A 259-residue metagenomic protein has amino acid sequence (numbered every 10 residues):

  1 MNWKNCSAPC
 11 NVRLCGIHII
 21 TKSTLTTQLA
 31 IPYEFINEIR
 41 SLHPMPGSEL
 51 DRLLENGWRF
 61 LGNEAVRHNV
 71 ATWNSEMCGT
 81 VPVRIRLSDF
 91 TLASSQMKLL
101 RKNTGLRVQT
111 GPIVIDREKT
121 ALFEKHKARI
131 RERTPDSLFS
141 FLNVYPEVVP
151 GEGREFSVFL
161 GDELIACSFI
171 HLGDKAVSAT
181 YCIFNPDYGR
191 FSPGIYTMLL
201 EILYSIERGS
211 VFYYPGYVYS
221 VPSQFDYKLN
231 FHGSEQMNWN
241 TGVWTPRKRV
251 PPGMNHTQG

Functional and structural regions predicted by a protein language model:
M1-K4, G259: Short, Lys/Arg-enriched, disordered terminal segments
W3-N11, G16, T21-I31, N37-R107 (+1 more regions): Acyl-donor-binding surface of acyltransferase catalytic domains
N5, L14, T24-E55, S140-N143 (+2 more regions): Acyl-donor binding region in acyl/amide transferases
C6, E64-T72, S88-R190: A conserved beta-strand-loop-helix scaffold within acyl/acetyltransferase catalytic domains
R67-H68, T80-S88, F212-G259: Active-site/acyl-donor-binding loops of N-acyltransferases
K102-T104, K127-I130, D187-G189, T197-L200 (+3 more regions): Short, low-complexity, polar/charged sequence segments that are solvent-exposed and flexible
V108, E132-P135, P193-Y196, L203-I206 (+2 more regions): Glycine-rich loops and low-complexity Gly/Arg-rich segments that provide flexible linkers or classic glycine-based
